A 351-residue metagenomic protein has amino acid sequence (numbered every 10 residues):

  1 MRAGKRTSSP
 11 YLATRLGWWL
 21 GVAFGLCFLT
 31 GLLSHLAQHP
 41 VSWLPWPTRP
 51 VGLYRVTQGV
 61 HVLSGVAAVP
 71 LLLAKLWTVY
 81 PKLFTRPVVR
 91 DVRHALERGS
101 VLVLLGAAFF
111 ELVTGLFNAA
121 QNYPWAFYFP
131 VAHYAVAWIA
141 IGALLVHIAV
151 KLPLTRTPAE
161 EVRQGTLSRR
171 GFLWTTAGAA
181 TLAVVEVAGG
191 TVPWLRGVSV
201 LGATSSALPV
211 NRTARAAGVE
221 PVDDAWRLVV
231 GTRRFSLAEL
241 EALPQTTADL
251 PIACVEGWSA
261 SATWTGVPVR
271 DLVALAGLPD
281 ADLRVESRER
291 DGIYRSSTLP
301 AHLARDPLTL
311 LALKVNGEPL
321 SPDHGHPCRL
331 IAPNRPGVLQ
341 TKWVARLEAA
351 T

Functional and structural regions predicted by a protein language model:
M1-L208, P221, A225, H326: Membrane-embedded alpha-helical bundles that constitute the cytochrome b-like, heme-associated redox core of multi-pass
T191-T351: Structured, non-membrane catalytic/scaffold regions adjacent to prosthetic-group chemistry
